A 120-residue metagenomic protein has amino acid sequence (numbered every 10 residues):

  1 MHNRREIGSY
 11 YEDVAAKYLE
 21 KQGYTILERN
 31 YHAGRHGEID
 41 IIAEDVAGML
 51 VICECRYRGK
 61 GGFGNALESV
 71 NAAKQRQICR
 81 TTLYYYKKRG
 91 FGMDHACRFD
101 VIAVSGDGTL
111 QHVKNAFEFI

Functional and structural regions predicted by a protein language model:
M1-N30: Acidic-basic catalytic patches of nuclease active cores, encompassing PD-(D/E)XK and other metal-cofactor nuclease
N30, I42, R56-R58, I102 (+1 more regions): Anionic group-transfer/hydrolysis microenvironments
G34-G37: Short acidic/glycine-enriched loop/turn segments that link adjacent beta-strands
I39-G61, I78: Conserved catalytic cores of phosphodiester-cleaving nucleases, focusing on short active-site segments
G59-Y84: Mg2+/Mn2+-dependent nuclease catalytic core
K87-I120: Domain-level recognition of nuclease-like catalytic cores that cleave nucleotide substrates
